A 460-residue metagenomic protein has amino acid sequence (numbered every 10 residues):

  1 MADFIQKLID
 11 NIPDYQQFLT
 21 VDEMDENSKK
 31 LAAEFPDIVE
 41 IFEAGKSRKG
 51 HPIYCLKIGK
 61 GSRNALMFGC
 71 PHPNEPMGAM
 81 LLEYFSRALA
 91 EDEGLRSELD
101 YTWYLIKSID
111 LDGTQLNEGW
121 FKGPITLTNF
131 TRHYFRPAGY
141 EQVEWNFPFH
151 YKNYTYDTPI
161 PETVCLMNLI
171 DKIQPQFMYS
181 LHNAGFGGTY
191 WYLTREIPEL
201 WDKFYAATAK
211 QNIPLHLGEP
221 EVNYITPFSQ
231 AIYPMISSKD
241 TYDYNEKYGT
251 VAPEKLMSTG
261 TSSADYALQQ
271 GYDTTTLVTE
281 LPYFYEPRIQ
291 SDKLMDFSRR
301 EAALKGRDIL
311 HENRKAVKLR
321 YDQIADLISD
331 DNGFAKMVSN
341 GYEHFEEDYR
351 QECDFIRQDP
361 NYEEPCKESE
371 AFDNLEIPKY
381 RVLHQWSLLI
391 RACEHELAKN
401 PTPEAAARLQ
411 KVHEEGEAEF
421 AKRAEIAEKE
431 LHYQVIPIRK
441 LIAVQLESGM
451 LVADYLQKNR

Functional and structural regions predicted by a protein language model:
M1-I53: Short glycine- and acidic-rich boundary segments immediately preceding or forming the N-terminal edge of structured
A2-F18, T158, E162, P198-R460: C-terminal accessory segments enriched in acidic
I41, C55, L105, M178 (+1 more regions): Conserved beta-strand scaffold positions in the cores of enzyme catalytic domains, especially in NTP/NDP-utilizing
Y54-S62: Short beta-strand-to-loop junctions in surface cap/lid or active-site-entrance loops
S62-N64, M77-M80, L89-W201, Y205 (+6 more regions): Active-site/substrate-binding loop(s) of hydrolase catalytic cores
L66-G69: Short hydrophobic beta-strand that contains or immediately precedes a catalytic carboxylate
L82-S86, D296: Amphipathic alpha-helical scaffolding segments
